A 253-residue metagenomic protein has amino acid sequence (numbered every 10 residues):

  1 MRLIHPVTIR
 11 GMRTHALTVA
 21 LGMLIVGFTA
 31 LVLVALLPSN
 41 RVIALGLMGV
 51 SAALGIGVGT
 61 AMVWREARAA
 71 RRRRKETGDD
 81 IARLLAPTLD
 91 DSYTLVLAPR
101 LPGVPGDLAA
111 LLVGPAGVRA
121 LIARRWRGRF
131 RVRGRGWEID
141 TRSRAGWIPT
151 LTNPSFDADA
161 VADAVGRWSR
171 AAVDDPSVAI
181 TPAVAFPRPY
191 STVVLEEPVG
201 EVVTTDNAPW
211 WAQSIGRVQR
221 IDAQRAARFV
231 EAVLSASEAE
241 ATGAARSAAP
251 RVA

Functional and structural regions predicted by a protein language model:
M1-P105, V113-V118, R144-A253: Surface-exposed interaction regions that form or flank ligand-binding interfaces
A109: Phosphate-centric recognition/catalysis
V113-E138: Active-site beta-strand-loop-beta-strand hairpin of nuclease catalytic cores that positions key catalytic residues
G136-G146: Short glycine/proline- and charge-enriched loop/turn segments that cap or connect secondary-structure elements
